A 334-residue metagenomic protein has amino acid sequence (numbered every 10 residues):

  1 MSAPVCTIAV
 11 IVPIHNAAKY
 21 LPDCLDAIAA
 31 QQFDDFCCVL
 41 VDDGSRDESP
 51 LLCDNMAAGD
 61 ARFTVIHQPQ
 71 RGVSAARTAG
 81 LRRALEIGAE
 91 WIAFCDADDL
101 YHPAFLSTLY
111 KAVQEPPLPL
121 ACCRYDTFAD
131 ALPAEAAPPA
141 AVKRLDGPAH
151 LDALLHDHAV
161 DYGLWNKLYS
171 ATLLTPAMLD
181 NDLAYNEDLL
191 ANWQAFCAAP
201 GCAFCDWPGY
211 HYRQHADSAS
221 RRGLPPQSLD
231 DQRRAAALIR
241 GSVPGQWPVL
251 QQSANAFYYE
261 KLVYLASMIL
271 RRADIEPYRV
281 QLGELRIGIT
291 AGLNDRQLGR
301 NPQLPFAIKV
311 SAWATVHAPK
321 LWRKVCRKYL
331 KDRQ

Functional and structural regions predicted by a protein language model:
N16-A30: Short, well-formed alpha-helical segments that are part of the catalytic scaffolds of diverse glycosyltransferases
Y20-P22, D47-M56, L100, A104: Acidic helix N-cap motif at the loop->helix transition within catalytic regions of sugar-transfer enzymes
D34, D42-L52, Q70, D96: A conserved acidic beta->alpha catalytic loop
Q68-I87: Glycine-rich, basic loop-to-helix element that forms the pyrophosphate-binding segment of sugar-nucleotide handling
I92: Short aromatic/hydrophobic "clamp" motif used to bind/position activated sugar donors
A97-A203, Y210-Q227: Donor-binding/catalytic cores of nucleotide-activated saccharide and glycerol-phosphate transferases/polymerases
P117-L118, R271-Q334: Membrane-interface aromatic/basic loop that binds lipid-linked glycans or pyrophosphate carriers, typified by
P208-H215, R222-V249, K261-L293: Catalytic core of nucleotide-sugar-dependent glycosyltransferases
